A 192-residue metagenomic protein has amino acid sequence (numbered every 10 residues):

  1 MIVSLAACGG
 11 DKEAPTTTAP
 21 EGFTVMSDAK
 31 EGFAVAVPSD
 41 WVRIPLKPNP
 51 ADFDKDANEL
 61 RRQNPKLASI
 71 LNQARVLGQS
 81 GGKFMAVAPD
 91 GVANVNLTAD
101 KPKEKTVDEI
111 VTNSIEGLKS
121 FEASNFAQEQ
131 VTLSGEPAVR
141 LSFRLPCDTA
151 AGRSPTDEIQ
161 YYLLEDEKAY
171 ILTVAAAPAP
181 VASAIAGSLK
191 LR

Functional and structural regions predicted by a protein language model:
M1-G78, A151, E165, I171-R192: N-terminal targeting sequences that direct proteins away from the cytosol to non-cytosolic compartments
E21, G32, D90-N94, E136-A138 (+1 more regions): Sequence-level motif detector for i,i+2 pairs with an aromatic at +2
V25-P38, G82-A86, P102-G117: Short N-terminal helix-initiation segments at or just after the protein's N-terminus
D28, M85-D90, L145-A150: Short acidic, glycine-rich loop/turn motifs
A51-P65, K101-F121: Short, solvent-exposed recognition patches
D54, R62, F84-V87, L141: Generic recognition of long tandem-repeat/solenoid scaffolds
P65-E109: A short acidic-to-branched-hydrophobic micro-motif
T112-L118, E122-R192: Short, well-structured beta-strand
